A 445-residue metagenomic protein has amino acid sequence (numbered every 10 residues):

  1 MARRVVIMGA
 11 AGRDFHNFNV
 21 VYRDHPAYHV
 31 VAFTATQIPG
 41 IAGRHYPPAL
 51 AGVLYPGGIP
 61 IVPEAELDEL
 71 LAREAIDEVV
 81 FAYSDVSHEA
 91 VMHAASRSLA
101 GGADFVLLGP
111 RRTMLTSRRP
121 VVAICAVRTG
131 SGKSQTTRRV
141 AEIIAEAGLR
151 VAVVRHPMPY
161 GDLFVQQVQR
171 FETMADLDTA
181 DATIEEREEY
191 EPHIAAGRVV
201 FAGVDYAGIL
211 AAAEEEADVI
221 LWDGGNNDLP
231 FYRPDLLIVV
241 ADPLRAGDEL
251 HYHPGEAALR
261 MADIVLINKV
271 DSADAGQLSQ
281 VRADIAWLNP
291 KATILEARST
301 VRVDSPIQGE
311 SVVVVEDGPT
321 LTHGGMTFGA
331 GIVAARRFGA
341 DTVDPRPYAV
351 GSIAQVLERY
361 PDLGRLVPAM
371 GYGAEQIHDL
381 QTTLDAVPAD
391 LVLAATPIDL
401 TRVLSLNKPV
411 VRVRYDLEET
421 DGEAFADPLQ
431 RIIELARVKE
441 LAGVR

Functional and structural regions predicted by a protein language model:
A2-I76, D341-D344, Y348-A354: A solvent-exposed beta-alpha-beta segment
R4, E74, V122-A123, Q135 (+6 more regions): Flexible phosphate-sensing "switch/lid" loops adjacent to ATP/NTP-binding sites across phosphate-transfer
M8, C125-A126: Residues at the beta-strand->loop junction immediately N-terminal to the Walker
H16-V21, H25, I38, V62 (+5 more regions): RNA-binding accessory domains that recognize and position tRNA/RNA substrates
P48-R111, I377, A386-D399, L404-S405: Phosphate-bearing ligand-interacting subdomains that bind or position ATP/ADP/UDP/GDP/NAD(P) or nucleotide-linked
T113-V121: Phosphate-binding P-loop
S131-G132: Conserved glycine(s) of the Walker
